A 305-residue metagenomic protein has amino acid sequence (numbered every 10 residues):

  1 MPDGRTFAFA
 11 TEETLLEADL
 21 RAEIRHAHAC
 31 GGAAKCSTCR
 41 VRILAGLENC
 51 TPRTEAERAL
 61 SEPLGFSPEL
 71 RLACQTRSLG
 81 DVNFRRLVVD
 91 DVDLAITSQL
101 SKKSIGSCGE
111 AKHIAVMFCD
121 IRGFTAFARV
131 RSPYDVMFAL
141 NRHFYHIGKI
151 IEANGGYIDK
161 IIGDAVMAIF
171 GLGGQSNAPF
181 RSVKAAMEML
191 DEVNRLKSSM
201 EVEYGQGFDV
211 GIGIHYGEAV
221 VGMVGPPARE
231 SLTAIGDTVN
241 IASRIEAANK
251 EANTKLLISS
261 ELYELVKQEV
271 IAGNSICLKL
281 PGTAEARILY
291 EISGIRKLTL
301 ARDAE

Functional and structural regions predicted by a protein language model:
G4-E13: Short, contiguous acidic and Ser/Thr-rich linear segments
R25-N49, L64-G80: Local cysteine-cluster metal-coordination motifs and their immediate loop/turn environment, predominantly Fe-S cluster
A29-C30, I158-I161, Y204: Short beta-strand
E57-K112: Regulatory cytosolic signal-relay segments
C108-K184: Catalytic NTP-binding/metal-coordinating core of nucleotidyl cyclase/transferase enzymes
N141-G156, L172-I212, D237-A248: Alpha-helical scaffold within the catalytic cores of cyclic-nucleotide enzymes
F170-A178, I212-E230, N249-A252: Catalytic strand-loop-helix junctions within cyclic-nucleotide turnover domains
K250-E305: Cytosolic regulatory/linker segments at or just downstream of nucleotide-handling modules in signal-transduction
